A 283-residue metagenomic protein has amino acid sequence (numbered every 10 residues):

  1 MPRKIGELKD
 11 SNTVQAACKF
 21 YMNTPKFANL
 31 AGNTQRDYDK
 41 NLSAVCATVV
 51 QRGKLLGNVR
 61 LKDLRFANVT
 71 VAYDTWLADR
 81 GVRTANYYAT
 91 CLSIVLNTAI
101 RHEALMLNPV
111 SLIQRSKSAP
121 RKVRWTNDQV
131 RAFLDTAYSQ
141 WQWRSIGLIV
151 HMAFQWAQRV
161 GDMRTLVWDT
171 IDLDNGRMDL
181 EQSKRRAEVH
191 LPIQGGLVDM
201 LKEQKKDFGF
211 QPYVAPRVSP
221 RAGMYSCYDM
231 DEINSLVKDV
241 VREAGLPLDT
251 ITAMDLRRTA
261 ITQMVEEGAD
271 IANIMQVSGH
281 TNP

Functional and structural regions predicted by a protein language model:
M1-E7, K19-N33, S43-V123, D135-S139: N-terminal core-binding DNA-recognition domain of tyrosine recombinases/integrases
L8, R124, Q182-R186, I271 (+1 more regions): Catalytic-site neighborhood detector that most strongly recognizes the C-terminal catalytic loop/helix of tyrosine
D10, V14, T34, Y38 (+9 more regions): Hydrophobic (often cysteine-bearing) scaffold residues that line and stabilize catalytic clefts of nucleotide/cofactor
K40-A44, V71, T90, I94 (+4 more regions): Generic recognition of well-ordered alpha-helical segments within structured catalytic/regulatory domains
Q51, D135-I146, W156, L191 (+2 more regions): Short, basic (Lys/Arg/His-rich) helix/loop patches that form interaction surfaces in the mid-to-C-terminal regions
V82, N86-Y88, R101, L105-M106 (+6 more regions): Basic, Lys/Arg- and aromatic-enriched nucleic-acid-binding interface segment
T170-R177, A269-P283: Short, polar N-cap/turn motifs at the start of nucleic acid-interacting alpha helices
S183-E203, Q211-D239: C-terminal catalytic core of Y-nucleophile DNA break-rejoin enzymes
